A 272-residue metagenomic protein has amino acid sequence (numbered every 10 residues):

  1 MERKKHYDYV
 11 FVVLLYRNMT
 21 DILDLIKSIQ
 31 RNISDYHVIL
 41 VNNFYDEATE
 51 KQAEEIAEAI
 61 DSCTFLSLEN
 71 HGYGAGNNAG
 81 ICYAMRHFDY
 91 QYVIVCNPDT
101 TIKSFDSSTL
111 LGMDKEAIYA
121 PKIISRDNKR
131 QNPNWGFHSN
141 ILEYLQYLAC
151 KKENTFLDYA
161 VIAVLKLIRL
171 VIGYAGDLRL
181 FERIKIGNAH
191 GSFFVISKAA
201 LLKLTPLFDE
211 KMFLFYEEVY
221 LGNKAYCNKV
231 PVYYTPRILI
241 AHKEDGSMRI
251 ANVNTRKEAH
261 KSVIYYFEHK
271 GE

Functional and structural regions predicted by a protein language model:
N18-N32: Short, well-formed alpha-helical segments that are part of the catalytic scaffolds of diverse glycosyltransferases
V41-A53: A conserved acidic beta->alpha catalytic loop
L68-A84: Glycine-rich, basic loop-to-helix element that forms the pyrophosphate-binding segment of sugar-nucleotide handling
D89-T101: Short beta-strand-to-loop acidic/aromatic patch adjacent to the donor-nucleotide binding site
F105-I124: Conserved donor-nucleotide/metal-binding helix-loop-beta segment in metal-dependent transferases, i.e., the alpha-helix
Y119-F137: Short beta-strand-to-loop element that shapes/binds the nucleotide-sugar donor at the catalytic cleft/hinge
K152-K166, A175-I196, R249: A recurrent flexible, glycine/aromatic-enriched loop bordering the glycosyltransferase active site that acts as
G187-I238: A short, conserved alpha-helix in the catalytic core of glycosyltransferases
